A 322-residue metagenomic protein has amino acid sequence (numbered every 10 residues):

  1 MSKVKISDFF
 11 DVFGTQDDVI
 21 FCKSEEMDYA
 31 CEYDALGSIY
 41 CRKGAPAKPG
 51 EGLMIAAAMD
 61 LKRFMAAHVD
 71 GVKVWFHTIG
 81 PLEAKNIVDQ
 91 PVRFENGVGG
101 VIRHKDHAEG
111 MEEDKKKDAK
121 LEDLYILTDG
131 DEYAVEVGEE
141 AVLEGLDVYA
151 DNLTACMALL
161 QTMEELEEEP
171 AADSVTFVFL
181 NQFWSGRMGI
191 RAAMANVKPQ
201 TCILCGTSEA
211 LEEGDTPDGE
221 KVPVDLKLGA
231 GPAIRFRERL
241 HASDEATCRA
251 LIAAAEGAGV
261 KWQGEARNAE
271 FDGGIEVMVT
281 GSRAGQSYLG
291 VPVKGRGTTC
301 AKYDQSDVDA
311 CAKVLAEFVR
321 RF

Functional and structural regions predicted by a protein language model:
M1-F322: N-terminal hydrophobic/helix-forming segments and targeting peptides
